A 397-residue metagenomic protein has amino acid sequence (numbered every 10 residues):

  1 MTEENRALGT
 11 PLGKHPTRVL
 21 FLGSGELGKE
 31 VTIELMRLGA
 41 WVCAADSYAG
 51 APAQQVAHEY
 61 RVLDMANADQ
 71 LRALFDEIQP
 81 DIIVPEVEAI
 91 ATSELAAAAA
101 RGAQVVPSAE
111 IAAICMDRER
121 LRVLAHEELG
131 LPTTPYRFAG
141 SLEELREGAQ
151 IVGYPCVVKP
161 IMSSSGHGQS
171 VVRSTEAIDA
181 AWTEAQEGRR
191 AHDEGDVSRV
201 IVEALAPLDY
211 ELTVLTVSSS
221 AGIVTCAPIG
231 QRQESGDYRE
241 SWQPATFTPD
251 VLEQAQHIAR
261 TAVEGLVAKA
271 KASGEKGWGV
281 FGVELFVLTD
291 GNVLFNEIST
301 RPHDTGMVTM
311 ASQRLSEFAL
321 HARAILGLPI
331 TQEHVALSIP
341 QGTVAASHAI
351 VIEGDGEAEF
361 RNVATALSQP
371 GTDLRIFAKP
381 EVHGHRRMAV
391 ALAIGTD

Functional and structural regions predicted by a protein language model:
M1-V123, E143: ATP-binding N-terminal substructure of ATP-dependent carboxylate-amine bond-forming enzymes
E3, R323-D397: Peripheral (often C-terminal) accessory segments that flank ATP-dependent C-N-forming ligase machineries
Q70, L145, A177-A180, D355-R361 (+1 more regions): Short, conserved charged micro-motifs
I114-T213, V217-G265, P370, G395: Active-site nucleotide/adenylate-binding loops and adjacent lid/helix of ATP-dependent enzymes
V217-S219, F286-L288, F377: Short beta-strand micro-motifs enriched in acidic
V224, F281, V293-E297: Protein kinase-like catalytic core scaffold
E253-V283, T289, S299-D355: Active-site "cap" helix and flanking loop/linker of ATP-utilizing ligase/carboxylase catalytic domains
